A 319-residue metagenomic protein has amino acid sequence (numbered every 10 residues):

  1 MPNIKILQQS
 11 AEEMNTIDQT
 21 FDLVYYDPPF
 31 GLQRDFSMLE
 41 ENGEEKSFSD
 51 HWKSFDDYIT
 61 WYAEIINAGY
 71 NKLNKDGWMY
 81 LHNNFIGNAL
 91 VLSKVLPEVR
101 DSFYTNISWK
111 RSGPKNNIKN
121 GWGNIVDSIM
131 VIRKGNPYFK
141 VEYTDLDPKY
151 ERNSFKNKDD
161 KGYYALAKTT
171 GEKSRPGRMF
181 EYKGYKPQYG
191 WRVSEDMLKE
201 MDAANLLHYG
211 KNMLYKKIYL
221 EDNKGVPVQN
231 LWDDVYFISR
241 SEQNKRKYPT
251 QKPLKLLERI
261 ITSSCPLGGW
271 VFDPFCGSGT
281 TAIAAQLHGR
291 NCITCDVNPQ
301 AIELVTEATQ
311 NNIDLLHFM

Functional and structural regions predicted by a protein language model:
M1-T306, N311-L315: Core catalytic lobe of class I
H317-M319: Long, charged amphipathic helices and adjacent flexible linkers at domain junctions
